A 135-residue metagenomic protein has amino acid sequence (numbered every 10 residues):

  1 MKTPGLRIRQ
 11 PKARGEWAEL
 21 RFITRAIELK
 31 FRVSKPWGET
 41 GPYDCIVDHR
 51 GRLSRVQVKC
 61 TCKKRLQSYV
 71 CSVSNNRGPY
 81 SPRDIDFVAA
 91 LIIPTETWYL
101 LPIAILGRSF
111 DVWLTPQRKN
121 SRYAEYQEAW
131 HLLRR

Functional and structural regions predicted by a protein language model:
M1-G41, I46-R135: Mixed-charge (Asp/Glu-Lys/Arg
